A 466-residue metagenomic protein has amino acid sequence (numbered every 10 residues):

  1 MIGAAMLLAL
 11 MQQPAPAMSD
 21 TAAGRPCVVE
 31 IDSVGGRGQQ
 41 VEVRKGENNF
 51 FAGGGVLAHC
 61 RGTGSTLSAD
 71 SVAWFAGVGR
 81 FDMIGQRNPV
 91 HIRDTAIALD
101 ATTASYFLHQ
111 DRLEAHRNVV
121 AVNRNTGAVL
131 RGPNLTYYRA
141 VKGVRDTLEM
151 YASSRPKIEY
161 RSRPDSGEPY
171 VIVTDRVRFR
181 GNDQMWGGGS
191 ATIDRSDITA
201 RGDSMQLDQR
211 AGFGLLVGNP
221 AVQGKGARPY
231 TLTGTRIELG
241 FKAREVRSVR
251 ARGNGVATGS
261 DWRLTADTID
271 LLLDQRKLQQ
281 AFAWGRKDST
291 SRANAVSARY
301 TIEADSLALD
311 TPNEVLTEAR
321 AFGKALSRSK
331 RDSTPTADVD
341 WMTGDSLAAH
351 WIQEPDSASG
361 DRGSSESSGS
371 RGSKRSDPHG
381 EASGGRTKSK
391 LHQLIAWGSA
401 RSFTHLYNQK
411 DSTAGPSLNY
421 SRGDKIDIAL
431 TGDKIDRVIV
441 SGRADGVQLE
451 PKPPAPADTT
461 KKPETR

Functional and structural regions predicted by a protein language model:
M1-Q12: Sec-dependent N-terminal signal peptides
L10-R466: N-terminal amphipathic/hydrophobic interface segments
